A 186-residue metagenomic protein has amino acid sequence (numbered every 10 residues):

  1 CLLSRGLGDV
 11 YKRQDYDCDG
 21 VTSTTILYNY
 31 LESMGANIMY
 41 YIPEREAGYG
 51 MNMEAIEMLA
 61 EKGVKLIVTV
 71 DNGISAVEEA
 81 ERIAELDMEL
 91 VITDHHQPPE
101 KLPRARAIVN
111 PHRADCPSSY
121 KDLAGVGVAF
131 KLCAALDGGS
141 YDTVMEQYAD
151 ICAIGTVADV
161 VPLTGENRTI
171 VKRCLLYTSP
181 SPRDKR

Functional and structural regions predicted by a protein language model:
C1-Y11, Y177-R186: Single conserved hydrophobic/aromatic residue that forms the stacking wall/gate of nucleotide- or nucleobase-binding
R5, D9, D71-I74, D137-G139: Short, motif-level signal for alpha-helix interfacial/capping segments enriched in acidic residues and aromatics/proline
R5, Q14, E32, C152-A158: His-Asp-centered metal-binding catalytic motifs of divalent-metal-dependent phosphohydrolases/nucleases
L7, V21, Y49, I74 (+2 more regions): Gly/Ser/Thr-rich helix-start
K12-R13, P117: Short acidic, glycine/Ser/Thr-rich loop/turn "cap" segments at secondary-structure junctions
R13-K101, V109: N-terminal small/polar loop signature for handling phosphorylated ligands or for N-terminal nucleophile
S23, M53, A76, V128-F130 (+2 more regions): Short, flexible micro-motifs
G63, L102-S179, R186: A structured phosphate/pyrophosphate-recognition subdomain
